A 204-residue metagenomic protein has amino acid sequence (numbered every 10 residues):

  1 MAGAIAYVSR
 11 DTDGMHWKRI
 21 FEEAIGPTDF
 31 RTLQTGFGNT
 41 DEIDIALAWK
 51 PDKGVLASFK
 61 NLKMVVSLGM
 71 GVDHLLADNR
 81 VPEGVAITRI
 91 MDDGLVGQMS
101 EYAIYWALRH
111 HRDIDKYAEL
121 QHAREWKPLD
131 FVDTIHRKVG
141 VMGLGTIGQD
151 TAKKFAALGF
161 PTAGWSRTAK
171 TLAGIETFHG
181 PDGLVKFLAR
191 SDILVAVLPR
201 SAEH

Functional and structural regions predicted by a protein language model:
M1-I45: N-terminal glycine-/charge-rich "phosphate-binding" loop or analogous flexible N-terminal tail
A2-G3, G84, I135-K138: Phosphate-coordination loops involved in phosphoryl transfer and adenosine-cofactor binding
G38-N39, V55-S58, K186-R190: Structural alpha-helical scaffold elements that stabilize or flank donor/cofactor-binding regions in carbohydrate
D44-A118: Phosphate/diphosphate ligand-binding glycine-rich loop within oxidoreductases
Y117-D150, T177: Glycine-rich NAD(P)-binding loop of Rossmann-like domains
F155: Aromatic pocket-lining residues of Rossmann-like dinucleotide-binding sites
L158-G174: NAD(P)-binding Rossmann-fold cofactor-contacting core
A169-H204: Rossmann-like adenosine-cofactor binding region
